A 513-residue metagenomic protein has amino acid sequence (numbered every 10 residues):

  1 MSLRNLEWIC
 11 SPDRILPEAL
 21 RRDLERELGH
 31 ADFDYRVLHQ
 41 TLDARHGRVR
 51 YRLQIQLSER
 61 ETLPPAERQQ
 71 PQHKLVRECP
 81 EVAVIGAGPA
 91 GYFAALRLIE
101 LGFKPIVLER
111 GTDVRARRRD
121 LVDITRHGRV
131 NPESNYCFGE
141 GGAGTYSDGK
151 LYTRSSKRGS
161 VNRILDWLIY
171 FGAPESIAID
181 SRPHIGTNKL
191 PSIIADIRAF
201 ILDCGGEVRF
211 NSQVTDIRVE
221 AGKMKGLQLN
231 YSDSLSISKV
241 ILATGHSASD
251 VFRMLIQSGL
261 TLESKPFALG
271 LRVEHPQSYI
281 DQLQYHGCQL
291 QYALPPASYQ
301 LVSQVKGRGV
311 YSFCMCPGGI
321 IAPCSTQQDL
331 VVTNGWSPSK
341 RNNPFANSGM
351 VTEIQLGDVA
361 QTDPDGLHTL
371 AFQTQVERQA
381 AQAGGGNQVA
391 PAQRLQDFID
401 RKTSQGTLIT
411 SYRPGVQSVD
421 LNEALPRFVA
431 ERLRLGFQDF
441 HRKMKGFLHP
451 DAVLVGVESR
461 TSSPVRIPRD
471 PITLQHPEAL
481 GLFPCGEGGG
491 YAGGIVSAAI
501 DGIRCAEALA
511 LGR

Functional and structural regions predicted by a protein language model:
S2-V49, I55-Y146, K150-W167, F171 (+1 more regions): Residues forming the flavin
